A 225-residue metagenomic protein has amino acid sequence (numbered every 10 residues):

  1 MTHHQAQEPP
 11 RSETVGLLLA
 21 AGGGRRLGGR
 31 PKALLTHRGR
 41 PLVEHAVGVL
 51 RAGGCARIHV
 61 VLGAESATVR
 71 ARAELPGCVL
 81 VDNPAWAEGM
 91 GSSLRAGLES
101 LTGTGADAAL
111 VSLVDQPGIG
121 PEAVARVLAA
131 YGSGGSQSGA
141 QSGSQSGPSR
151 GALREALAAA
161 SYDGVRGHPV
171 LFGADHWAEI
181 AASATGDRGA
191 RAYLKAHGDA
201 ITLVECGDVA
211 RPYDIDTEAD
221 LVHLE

Functional and structural regions predicted by a protein language model:
T2-S12, A182-E225: Conserved alpha/beta core of the MobA/IspD/sugar-nucleotide pyrophosphorylase nucleotidyltransferase superfamily
Q7-S136, G147-R166, A174, D199-C206: Nucleotide and nucleotide-moiety/phosphate-recognizing core
R26, T68-A71, E179, D214 (+1 more regions): Phosphate- and divalent-cation-binding pockets in alpha/beta enzyme and binding domains that engage nucleotide-derived
L35-R38, E179-S183: Short, flexible loop segments at the rims of nucleotide/cofactor-binding pockets, characterized by
L50, H168, A178-A182: A general boundary/transition motif marking the beginning of the first structured unit of a protein
V124, H176-I180, D220-L221: A generic structural signal for short hydrophobic patches within well-formed alpha-helices
H168-F172, Y213-I215: Short glycine- and hydrophobic/aromatic-rich loop-to-beta-strand nucleating segment in the catalytic cores
